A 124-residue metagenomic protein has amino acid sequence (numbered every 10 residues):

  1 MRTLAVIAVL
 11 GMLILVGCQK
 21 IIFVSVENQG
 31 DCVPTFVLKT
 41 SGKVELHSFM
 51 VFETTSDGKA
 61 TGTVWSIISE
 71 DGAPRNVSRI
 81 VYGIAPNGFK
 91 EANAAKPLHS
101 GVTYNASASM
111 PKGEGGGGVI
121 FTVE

Functional and structural regions predicted by a protein language model:
M1-C18: Sec-dependent bacterial lipoprotein signal peptides
L10-L13, S41, K96: Structural motif
C18-T61, I120-V123: N-terminal non-catalytic regions of secreted/periplasmic and cell-surface proteins
T55, A85, M110: Acidic surface patches and DE-rich sequence motifs
T55-V81: Aromatic (tryptophan-biased) beta-strands that constitute blades/sheets of beta-rich domains
P74-H99: Signal that preferentially marks extracellular ectodomain short beta-strand elements of beta-sandwich modules
S100-S109: Short, aromatic- and glycine-rich surface loops/edge beta-strands on solvent-exposed regions
S109-G118: Short acidic/polar inter-strand loop motif in beta-rich domains
